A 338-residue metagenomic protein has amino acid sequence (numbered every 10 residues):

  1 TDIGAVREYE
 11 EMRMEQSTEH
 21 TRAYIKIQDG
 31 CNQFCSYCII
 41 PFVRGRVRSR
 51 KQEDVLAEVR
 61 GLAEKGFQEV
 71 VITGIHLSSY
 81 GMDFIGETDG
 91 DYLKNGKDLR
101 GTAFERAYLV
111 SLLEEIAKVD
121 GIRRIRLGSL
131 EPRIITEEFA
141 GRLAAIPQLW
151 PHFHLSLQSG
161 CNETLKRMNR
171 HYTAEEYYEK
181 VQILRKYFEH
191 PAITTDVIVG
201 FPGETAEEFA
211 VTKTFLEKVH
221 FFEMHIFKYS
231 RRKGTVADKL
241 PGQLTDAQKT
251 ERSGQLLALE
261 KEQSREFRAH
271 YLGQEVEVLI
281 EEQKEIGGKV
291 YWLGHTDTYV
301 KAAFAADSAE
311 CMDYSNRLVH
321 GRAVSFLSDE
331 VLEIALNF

Functional and structural regions predicted by a protein language model:
T1-Y80, Y108, L149, F153 (+7 more regions): Proteins enriched for Cys/Gly/acidic motifs involved in redox and nucleic-acid/cofactor modification
E15-Q16, G141, A145, L157 (+3 more regions): Replace "in large, NTP-powered and nucleic-acid-processing enzymes" with "in large, NTP-powered factors and other
S17-T21, C31-Q33, L149, S159 (+5 more regions): Short flexible coil/turn linkers enriched for glycine and charged/polar residues that connect secondary-structure
I27, I72, L127, L155 (+5 more regions): Residue-level signature of catalytic and energy-coupling elements of molecular machines, predominantly ATP/GTP-dependent
E64-F209, E217: Conserved SAM/AdoMet-binding glycine-rich loop
K228-G242: Aromatic/acidic polysaccharide-binding cleft in carbohydrate-active enzymes
K239-F338: Terminal RNA-binding accessory module
